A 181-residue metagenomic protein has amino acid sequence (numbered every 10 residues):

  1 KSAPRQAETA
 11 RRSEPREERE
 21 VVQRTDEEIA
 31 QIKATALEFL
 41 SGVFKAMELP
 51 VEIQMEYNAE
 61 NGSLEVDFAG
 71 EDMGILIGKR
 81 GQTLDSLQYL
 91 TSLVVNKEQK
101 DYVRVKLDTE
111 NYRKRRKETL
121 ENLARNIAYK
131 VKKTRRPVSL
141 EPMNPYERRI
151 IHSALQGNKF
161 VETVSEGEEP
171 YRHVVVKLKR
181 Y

Functional and structural regions predicted by a protein language model:
K1-A30, A34: Intrinsically disordered, low-complexity RNA-associated tracts
R19-Q23, V66, E110, T134: Generic signal for short, ordered secondary-structure residues within or immediately flanking folded domains
R24-D26, L76, Y112-R113, R135-V138: A short, structure-level motif marking secondary-structure boundaries and short turns
T25-K106: Short, highly charged
K33, L37, L84, K117 (+2 more regions): Amphipathic alpha-helical transducer elements in NTP-driven molecular machines
I53, S92-K97, V103-R104, K114 (+3 more regions): P-loop/Walker A NTP-binding module and the surrounding RecA-like catalytic core of P-loop NTPases
A59-N61, M73, Q82, N111-K114 (+2 more regions): Conserved nucleotide-binding/hydrolysis micro-motifs of P-loop NTPases
